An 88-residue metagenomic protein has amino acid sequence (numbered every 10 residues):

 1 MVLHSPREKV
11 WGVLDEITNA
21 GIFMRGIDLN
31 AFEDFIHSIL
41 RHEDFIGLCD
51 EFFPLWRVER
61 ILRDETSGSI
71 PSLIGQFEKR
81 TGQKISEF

Functional and structural regions predicted by a protein language model:
M1-F88: Conserved RNA-binding domains used in RNP assembly and mRNA/RNA metabolism
